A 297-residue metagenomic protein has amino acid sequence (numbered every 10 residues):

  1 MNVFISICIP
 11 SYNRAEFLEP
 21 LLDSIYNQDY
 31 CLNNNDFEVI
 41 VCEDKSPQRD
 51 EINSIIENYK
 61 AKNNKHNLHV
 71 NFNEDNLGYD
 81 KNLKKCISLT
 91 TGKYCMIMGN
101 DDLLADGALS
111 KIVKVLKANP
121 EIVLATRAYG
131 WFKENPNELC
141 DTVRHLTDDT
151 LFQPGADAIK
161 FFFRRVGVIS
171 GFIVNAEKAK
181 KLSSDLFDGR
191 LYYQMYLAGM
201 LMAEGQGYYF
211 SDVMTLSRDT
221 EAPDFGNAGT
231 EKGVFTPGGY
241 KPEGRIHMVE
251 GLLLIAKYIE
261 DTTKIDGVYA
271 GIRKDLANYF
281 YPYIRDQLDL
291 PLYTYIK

Functional and structural regions predicted by a protein language model:
M1-E243: Nucleotide-sugar donor-binding/catalytic module of glycosyltransferases that assemble extracellular/cell-envelope
F161, Y196, A203, D212-K297: C-terminal subregions of glycosyltransferases and related glycan-biosynthesis enzymes
